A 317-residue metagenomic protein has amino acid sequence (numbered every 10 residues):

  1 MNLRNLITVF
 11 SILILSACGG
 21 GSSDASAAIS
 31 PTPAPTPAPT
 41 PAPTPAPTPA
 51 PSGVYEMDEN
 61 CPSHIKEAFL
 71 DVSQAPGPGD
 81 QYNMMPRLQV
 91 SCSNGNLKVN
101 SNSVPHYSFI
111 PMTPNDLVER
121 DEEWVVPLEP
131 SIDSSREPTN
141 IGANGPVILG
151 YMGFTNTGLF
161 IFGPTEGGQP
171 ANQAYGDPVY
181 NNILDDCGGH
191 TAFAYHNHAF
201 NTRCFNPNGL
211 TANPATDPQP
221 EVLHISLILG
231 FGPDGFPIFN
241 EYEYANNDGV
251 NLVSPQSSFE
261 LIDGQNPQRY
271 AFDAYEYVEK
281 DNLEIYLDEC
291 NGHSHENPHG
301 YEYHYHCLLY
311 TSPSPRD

Functional and structural regions predicted by a protein language model:
M1-I7: Bacterial N-terminal signal peptides that target proteins for export
S16-A17: C-terminal motif of bacterial Sec signal peptides marking the signal peptidase cleavage site
S30-A50: Ser/Thr-rich, Proline-interspersed low-complexity disordered segments
P49-Y175: Solvent-exposed N-terminal domain segments of exported/luminal and surface proteins
T139-G232: Extracellular-facing segments of soluble proteins and assemblies that are Gly/Ser/Thr-biased and enriched in aromatics
F200-F272: Short helix-loop boundary/capping segments
Y277-L309: C-terminal structured interaction module
Y310-D317: Conserved small/polar residues in nucleotide/adenosyl-binding loops
